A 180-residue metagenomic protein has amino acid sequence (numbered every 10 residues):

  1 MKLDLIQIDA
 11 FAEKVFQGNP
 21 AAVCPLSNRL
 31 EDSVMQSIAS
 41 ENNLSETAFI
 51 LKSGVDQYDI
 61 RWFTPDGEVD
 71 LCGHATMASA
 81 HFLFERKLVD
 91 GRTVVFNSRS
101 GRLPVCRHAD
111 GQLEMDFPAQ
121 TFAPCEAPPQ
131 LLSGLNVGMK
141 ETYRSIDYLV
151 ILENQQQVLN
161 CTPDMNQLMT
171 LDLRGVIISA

Functional and structural regions predicted by a protein language model:
M1-L71, M77-A180: Active-site proximal loop and beta-alpha junction motif in alpha/beta enzyme cores
